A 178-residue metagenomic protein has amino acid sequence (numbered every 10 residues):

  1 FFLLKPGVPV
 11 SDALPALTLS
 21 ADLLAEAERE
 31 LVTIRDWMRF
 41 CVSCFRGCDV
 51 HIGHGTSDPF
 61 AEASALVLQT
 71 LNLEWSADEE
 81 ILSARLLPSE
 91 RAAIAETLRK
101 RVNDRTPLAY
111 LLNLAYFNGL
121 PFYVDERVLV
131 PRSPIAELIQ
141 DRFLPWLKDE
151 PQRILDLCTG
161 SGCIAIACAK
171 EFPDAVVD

Functional and structural regions predicted by a protein language model:
F1-F2: Aromatic (phenylalanine/tyrosine) cluster motif
K5-F117: N-terminal auxiliary segments of SAM/dcSAM-dependent transferases
L82, A92-D178: SAM-dependent Rossmann-like transferase core, predominantly class I methyltransferases with a strong bias toward
